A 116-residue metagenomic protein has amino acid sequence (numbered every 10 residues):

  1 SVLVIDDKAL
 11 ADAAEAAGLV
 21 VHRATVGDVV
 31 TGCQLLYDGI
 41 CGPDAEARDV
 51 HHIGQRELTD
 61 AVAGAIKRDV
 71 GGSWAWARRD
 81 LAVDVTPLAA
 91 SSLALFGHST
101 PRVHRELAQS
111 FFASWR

Functional and structural regions predicted by a protein language model:
S1-R23, Q34, H52-R116: RNase H-like, metal-dependent nuclease domains and their acidic two-metal-ion catalytic environment used
V26-G27, A45, T100: Short, surface-exposed linear patches
V26-I40: Conserved motor-coupling elements within RecA-like helicase/translocase cores
L36-A47, G72: Active-site proximal helix-loop segment of RNase H-like, two-metal nucleases, encompassing DDE(D)
